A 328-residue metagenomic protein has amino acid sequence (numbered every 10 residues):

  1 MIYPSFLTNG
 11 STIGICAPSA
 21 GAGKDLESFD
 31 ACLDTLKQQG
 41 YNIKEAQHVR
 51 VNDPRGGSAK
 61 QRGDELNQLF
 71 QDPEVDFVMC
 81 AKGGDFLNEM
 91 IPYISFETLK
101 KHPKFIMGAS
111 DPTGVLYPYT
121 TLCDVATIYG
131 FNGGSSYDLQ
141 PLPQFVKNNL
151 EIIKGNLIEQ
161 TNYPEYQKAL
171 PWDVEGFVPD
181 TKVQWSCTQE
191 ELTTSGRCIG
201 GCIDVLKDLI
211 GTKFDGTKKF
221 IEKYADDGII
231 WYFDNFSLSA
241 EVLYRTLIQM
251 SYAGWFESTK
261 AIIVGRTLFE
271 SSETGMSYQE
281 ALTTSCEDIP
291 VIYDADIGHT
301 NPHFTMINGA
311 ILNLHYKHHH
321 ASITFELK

Functional and structural regions predicted by a protein language model:
M1-E74: ATP/NTP phosphate-donor binding region
I15, V78, D111, L206 (+2 more regions): Buried hydrophobic positions in well-ordered alpha/beta secondary-structure cores of metabolic enzymes
A59-D64, R245-M250, G275-L282: Charged helix-capping and loop-helix junction motifs
F77-N88, A109: N-terminal glycine-rich "phosphate-gripper" loop used for MgATP/nucleotide binding and carboxylate activation
I94-Y119, A126-G134, P290-V291: Short, acidic/small-residue loops that bind anionic groups at enzyme active sites
I128-D204: Conserved anion/nucleotide-ligand pocket segment
G211-T274: Internal helical hairpin/lid segments
K260-K328: ATP/nucleoside-binding phosphotransfer catalytic cores, i.e., glycine-rich phosphate-binding loops
